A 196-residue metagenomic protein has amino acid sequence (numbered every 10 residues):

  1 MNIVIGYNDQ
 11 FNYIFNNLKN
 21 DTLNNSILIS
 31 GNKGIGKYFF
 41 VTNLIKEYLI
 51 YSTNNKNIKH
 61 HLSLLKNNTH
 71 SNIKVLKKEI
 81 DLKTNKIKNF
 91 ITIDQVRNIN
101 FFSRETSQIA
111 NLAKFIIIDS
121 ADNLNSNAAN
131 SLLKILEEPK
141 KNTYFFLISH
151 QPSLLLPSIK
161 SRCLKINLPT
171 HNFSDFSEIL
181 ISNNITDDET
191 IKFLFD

Functional and structural regions predicted by a protein language model:
M1-N127: Clamp-loader machinery-focused feature within the broader ASCE/P-loop NTPase space
I29, I118, L132-L133, S149: Hydrophobic residues in beta-strands of the RecA-like P-loop NTPase core, especially within AAA+ ATPase
E47-Y51, I135-E138, I179: Active-site catalytic microenvironments for nucleophilic, acid-base chemistry
R104, N130-L147: Conserved catalytic/switch belt of AAA+ P-loop NTPases
S120, Q151-P152, N172: A generic "binding-loop/recognition-motif" signal
N127-L136, Q151-L164, I181: Short regulatory helix/loop adjacent to the ATP-binding pocket of P-loop NTPases
R162-D196: Long, charge-dense, solvent-exposed interaction surfaces that engage phosphate-rich ligands
